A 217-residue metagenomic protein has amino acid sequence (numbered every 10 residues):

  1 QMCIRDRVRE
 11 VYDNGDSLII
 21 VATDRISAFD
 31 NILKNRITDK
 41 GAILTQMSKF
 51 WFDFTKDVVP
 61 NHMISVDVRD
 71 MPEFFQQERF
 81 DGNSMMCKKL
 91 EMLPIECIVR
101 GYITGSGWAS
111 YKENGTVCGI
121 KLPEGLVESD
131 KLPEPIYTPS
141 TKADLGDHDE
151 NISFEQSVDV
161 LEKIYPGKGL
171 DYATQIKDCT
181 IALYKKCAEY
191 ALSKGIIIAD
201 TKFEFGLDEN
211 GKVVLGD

Functional and structural regions predicted by a protein language model:
M2-C3: Short, small-residue-biased leader/transition segments that mark boundaries at the very start of proteins
R9-L33: An N-terminal structural lobe/cap that precedes and organizes the functional/catalytic core across diverse proteins
E10, K202-E204: Short, surface-exposed charged micro-motifs
S27-I43, C97-S153: Short, His- and charge-rich active-site/binding loops that engage polyanionic ligands
T38-K89: A gly/proline- and charged-residue-enriched helix-loop-helix capping module
K56-S65, E96, G107-K112: Short secondary-structure capping/junction motifs at helix and strand boundaries
K163-A199: A long amphipathic alpha-helix within ATP-dependent nucleotide-binding catalytic cores
E204-D217: Catalytic activation segment of kinase domains across protein kinase-like and atypical kinase folds
